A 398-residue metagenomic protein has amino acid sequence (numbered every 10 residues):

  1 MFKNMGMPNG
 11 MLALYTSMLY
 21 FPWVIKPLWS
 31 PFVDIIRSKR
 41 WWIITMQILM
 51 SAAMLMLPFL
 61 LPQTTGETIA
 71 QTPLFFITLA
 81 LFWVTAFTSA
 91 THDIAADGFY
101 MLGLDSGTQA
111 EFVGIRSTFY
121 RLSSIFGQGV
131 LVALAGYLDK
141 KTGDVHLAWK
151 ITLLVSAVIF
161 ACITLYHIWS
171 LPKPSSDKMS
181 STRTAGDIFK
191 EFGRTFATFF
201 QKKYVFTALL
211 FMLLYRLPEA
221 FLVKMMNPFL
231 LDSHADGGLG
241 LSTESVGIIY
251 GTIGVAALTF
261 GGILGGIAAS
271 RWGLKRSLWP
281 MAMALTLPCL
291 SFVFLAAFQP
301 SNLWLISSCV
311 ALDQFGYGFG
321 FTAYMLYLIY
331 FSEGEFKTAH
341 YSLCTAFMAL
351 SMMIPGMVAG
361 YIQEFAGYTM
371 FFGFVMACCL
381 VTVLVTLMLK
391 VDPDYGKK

Functional and structural regions predicted by a protein language model:
M1-M11, K224-V246: Short amphipathic helix-loop junctions that connect adjacent transmembrane helices in Major Facilitator Superfamily/SLC
M7-N9, L61, G66-L79, T91 (+3 more regions): Intracellular loop-helix junctions on the cytosolic face of multi-pass helical membrane proteins
N9-G10, S106-I115, T243-E244, G334-C344: Loop-to-transmembrane helix entry/capping segments in MFS-fold secondary transporters and related SLC/MFSD carriers
V24-S38, F260-W279, Q363-E364: Helix-to-loop junctions at the C-terminal end of transmembrane segments in multipass secondary transporters
I48-Q71, M283-S301: C-terminal ends and interior cores of transmembrane alpha-helices in multi-pass membrane transporters/permeases
T91-L104, F319-E333: Intracellular juxtamembrane helix-capping segments at the cytosolic ends of symmetry-related transmembrane helices
R276-Y324: C-terminal transmembrane helical hairpin of 12-TM major facilitator-type secondary transporters
F331-F365: A late C-terminal transmembrane helix in Major Facilitator Superfamily
